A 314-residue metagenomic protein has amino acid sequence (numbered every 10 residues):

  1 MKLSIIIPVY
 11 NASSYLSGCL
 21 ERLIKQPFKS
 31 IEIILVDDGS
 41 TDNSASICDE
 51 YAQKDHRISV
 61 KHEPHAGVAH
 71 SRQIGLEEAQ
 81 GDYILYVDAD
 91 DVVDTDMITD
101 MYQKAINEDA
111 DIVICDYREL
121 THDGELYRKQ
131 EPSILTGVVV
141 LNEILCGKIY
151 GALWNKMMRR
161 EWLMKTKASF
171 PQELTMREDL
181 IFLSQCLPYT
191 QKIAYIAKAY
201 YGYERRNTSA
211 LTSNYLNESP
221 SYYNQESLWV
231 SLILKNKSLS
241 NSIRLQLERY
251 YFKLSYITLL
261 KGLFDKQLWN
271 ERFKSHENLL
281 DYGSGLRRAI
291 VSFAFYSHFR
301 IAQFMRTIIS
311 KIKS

Functional and structural regions predicted by a protein language model:
M1-S4, E32, I181: Cell-envelope/extracellular polymer assembly enzymes that use nucleotide-activated donors
N11-K25: Short, well-formed alpha-helical segments that are part of the catalytic scaffolds of diverse glycosyltransferases
D37-S46: A conserved acidic beta->alpha catalytic loop
E63-A79: Glycine-rich, basic loop-to-helix element that forms the pyrophosphate-binding segment of sugar-nucleotide handling
V68, A89-A194, Y201-E218, L228-W229 (+1 more regions): Donor-binding/catalytic cores of nucleotide-activated saccharide and glycerol-phosphate transferases/polymerases
I84: Short aromatic/hydrophobic "clamp" motif used to bind/position activated sugar donors
K198-N207, S213-S240, I257, L263-L280: Catalytic core of nucleotide-sugar-dependent glycosyltransferases
L263-S314: Membrane-interface aromatic/basic loop that binds lipid-linked glycans or pyrophosphate carriers, typified by
